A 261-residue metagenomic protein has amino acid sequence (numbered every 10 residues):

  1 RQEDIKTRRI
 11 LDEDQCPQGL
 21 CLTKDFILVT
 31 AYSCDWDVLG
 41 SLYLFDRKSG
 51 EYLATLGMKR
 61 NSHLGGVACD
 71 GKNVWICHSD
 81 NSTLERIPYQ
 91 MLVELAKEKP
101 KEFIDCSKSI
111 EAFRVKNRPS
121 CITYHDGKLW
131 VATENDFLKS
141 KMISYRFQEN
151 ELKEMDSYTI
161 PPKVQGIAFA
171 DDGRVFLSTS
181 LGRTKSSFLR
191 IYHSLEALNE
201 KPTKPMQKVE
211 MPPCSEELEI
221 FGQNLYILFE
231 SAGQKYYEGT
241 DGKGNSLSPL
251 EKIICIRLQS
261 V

Functional and structural regions predicted by a protein language model:
Q2-L11, E51-G57, D105-F113, E151-Y158 (+1 more regions): A short beta-strand motif characteristic of beta-propeller blades
Q2-V38: Beta-strand-rich domains and repeat architectures in extracellular enzymes and scaffolds, especially beta-propellers
D12-G19, N61-A68, S109-Y124, P161-F169 (+1 more regions): Repeated scaffold domains used in trafficking and secretory/extracellular systems, primarily beta-propellers
K24-F26, G71-K72, D126-G127, D172-R174 (+1 more regions): Short coil/turn segments that connect the beta-strands within blades of beta-propeller domains
L28-D37, I76-N81, V131-D136, L177-T184 (+1 more regions): Conserved beta-strand positions in repeat-built beta-propeller and related beta-rich domains
W36-L42, S82-M91, F137-R146, T184-H193 (+1 more regions): Structural motif
D46-G50, Y89-V93, R146-N150, H193-L198: Short loop/turn segments that connect beta-strands within beta-propeller blades
S157-N199: Loop/turn-rich, solvent-exposed surfaces of beta-rich toroidal or solenoidal domains
